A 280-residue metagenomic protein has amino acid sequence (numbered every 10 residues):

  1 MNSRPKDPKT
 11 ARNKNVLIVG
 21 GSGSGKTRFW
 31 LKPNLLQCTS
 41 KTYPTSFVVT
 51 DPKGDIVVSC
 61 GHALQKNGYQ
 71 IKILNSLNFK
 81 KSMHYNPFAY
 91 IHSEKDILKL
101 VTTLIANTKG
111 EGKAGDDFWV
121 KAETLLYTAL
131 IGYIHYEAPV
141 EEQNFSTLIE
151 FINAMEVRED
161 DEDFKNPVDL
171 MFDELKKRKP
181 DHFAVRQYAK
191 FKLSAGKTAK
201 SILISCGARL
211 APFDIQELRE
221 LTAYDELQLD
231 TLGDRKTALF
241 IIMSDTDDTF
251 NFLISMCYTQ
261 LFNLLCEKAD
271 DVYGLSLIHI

Functional and structural regions predicted by a protein language model:
M1-R4: N-terminal pre-Walker A segment at the start of P-loop NTPase domains
K6-I278: P-loop NTPase motor domains
